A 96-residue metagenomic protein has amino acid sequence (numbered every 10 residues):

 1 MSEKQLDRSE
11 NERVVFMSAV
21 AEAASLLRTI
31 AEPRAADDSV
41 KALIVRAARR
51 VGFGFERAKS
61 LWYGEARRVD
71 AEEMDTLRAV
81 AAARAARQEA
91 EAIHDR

Functional and structural regions predicted by a protein language model:
M1-R8, A86-R96: Intrinsically disordered, low-complexity, charge-dense segments enriched in Lys/Arg and Glu/Asp interspersed
M1-S25: Intrinsically disordered, low-complexity and often Lys/Arg-enriched segments
S25, G52-E56: Generic structural signal for well-ordered, non-membrane alpha-helices
L26-A36, T76, A85: Accessory DNA-engaging acidic/polar modules
S39: Short, surface-exposed binding/anchoring microloops in extracellular/periplasmic proteins
A42-R50: Short alpha-helical "recognition helix" segments of helix-turn-helix
F55-R67: Recognition helix of helix-turn-helix/homeodomain-like DNA-binding domains that insert into the DNA major groove
V69-A90: Short Lys/Arg-enriched helix C-cap and helix-to-coil transition segments that create basic nucleic-acid-contact patches
